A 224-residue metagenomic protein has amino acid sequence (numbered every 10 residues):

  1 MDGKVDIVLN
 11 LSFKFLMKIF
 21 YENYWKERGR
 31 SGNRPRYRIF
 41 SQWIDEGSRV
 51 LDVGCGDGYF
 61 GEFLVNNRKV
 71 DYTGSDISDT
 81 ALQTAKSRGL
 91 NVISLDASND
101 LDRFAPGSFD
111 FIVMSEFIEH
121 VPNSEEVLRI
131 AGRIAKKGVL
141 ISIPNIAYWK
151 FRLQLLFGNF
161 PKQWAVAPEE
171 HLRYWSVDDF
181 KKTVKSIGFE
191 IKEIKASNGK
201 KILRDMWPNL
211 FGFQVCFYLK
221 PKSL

Functional and structural regions predicted by a protein language model:
D2-F111, L128, R173, I194-L224: Conserved N-terminal segment of class I S-adenosyl-L-methionine
N99, E119, Y148: Active-site micro-motifs of SAM-dependent methyltransferase domains
V113-P122: A short SAM/SAH-binding and catalytic strip from SAM-dependent methyltransferases
P122-E126, F151: Short N-terminal helix/helix-N-cap motif within the alpha/beta-hydrolase-1
E126-L140: A short glycine-rich, Lys/Arg-flanked "PGG" loop and its adjoining helix->strand segment in the class I
L140-K162: Conserved class I S-adenosyl-L-methionine
K162-D179: Acceptor-substrate binding/catalytic loop of class I
D178-S197: A SAM-dependent methyltransferase catalytic signature shared across enzymes that methylate proteins
